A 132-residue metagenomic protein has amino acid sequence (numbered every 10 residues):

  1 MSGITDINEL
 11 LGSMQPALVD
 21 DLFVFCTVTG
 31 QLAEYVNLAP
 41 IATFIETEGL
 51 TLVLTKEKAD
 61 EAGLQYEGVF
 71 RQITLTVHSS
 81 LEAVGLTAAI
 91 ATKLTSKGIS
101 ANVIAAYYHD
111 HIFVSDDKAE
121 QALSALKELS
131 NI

Functional and structural regions predicted by a protein language model:
M1-L75, S80-T92: Regulatory modules associated with amino-acid/nitrogen control
A39, G98-V103: A short linear hydrophobic-aromatic micro-motif
F44-T47, A119-I132: Charge-rich, low-aromatic oligomerization/scaffolding segments with amphipathic character
K56-A59, S115-E120: Helix N-cap motif at beta-to-alpha junctions
R71-I73, K97-I99, D110: Generic beta-strand structural signal
K93, K97-I99, A125-L129: Generic non-transmembrane alpha-helical segments
Y107-H109, K118: Structural preference for solvent-exposed beta-strand-turn elements and adjacent flexible terminal/loop segments within
